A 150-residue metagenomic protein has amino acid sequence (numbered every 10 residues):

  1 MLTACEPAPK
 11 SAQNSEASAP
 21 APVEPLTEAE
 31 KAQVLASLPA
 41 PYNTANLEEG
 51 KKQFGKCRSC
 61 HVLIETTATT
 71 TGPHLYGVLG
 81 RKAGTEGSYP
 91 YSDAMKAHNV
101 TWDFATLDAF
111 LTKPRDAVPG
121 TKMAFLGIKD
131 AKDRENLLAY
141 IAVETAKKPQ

Functional and structural regions predicted by a protein language model:
M1-T3: Sec-dependent bacterial lipoprotein signal peptides
C5-P9: Bacterial signal peptide processing site
A21-Q53: Electrostatic cytochrome c docking/interface patches
A40-T44, R58-V62, Y89-D93: N-terminal post-signal-peptidase region of extra-cytosolic proteins
L47-K51, E65-D103: Gly/Gly-Pro-rich "capping" loops immediately C-terminal to redox-active cysteine motifs in periplasmic/lumenal
G50, F54-L63, L137-I141: The canonical Cys-X-X-Cys-His
K56, T71, P119-T121: Envelope-exposed proteins and targeting segments
D103-Q150: C-terminal capping alpha-helices of c-type cytochrome domains
